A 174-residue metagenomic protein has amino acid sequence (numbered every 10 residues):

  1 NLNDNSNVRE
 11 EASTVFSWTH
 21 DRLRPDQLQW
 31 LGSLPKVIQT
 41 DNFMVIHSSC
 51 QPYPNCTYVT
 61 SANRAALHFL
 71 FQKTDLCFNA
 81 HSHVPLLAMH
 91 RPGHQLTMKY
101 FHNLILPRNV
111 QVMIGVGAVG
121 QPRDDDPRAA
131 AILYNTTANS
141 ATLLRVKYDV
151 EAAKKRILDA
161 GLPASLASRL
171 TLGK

Functional and structural regions predicted by a protein language model:
N1, Q51-Y53, F78-H90, I105 (+1 more regions): Active-site environment of divalent metal-dependent phosphoester hydrolases
N1-K73: Active-site neighborhood of divalent metal-dependent phosphoester bond hydrolases
L2-N5, V59-T60, R91-H94, R128-A130: Short, glycine/charged-enriched secondary-structure capping and boundary segments
V37-T40, P85-M89, A130-Y134: Short beta-strand scaffold segments in enzyme catalytic cores
I46, L76-H81, M113-G117: Active-site neighborhood of phospho(di)ester-bond hydrolases with catalytic His/Asp-centered motifs
H47-C50, S82, R145-K147: Short, structured patches in soluble enzyme cores that scaffold and shape functional sites
N63-Q95: Hydrophobic, aromatic-enriched interface-forming segments
P92-K174: Acidic, His/Gly-rich catalytic cores of divalent-metal-dependent hydrolytic chemistry
